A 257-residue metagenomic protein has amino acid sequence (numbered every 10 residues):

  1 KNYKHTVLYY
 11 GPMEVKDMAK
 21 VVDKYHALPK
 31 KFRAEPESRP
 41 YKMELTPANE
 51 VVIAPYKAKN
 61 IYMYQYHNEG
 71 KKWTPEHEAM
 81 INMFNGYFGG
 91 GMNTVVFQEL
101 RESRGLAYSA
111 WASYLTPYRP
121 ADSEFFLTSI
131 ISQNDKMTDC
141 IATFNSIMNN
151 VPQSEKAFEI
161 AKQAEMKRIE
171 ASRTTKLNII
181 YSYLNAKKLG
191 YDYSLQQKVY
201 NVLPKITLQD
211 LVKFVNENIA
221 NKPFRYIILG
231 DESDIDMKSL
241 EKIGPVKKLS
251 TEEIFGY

Functional and structural regions predicted by a protein language model:
K4-Y10, N60-K72, F97-N150, E155-D210 (+1 more regions): M16 family metallopeptidases and their MPP-like homologs
T6-K71, I228-Y257: An aromatic/glycine/proline-enriched structural segment found at the starts of mature extracellular/organellar domains
D17, Y25-R33, G91, R104 (+1 more regions): A generic secondary-structure signal for well-formed alpha-helical elements
K20, W73-H77, M137-C140, M237: Solvent-exposed, non-transmembrane alpha-helical starts
E37-S38, V212-V215: Short beta-alpha junctions and helix-cap segments that line functional grooves
K42-M43, A54-P55, P117-P120, E217-N218: Replace "in large, NTP-powered and nucleic-acid-processing enzymes" with "in large, NTP-powered factors and other
Q65, P75-G89, T94-Q98: Active/ligand-binding-proximal structured segments within catalytic/core domains that scaffold catalytic residues
